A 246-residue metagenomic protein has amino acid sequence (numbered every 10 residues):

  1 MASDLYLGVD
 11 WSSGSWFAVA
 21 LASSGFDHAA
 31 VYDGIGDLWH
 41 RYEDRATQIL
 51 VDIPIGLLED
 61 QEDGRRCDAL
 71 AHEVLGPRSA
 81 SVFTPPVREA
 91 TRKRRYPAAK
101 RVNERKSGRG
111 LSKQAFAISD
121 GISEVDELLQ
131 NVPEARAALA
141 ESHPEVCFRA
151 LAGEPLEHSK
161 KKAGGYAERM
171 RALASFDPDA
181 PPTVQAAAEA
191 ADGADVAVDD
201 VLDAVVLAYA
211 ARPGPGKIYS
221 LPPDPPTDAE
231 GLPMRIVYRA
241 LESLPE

Functional and structural regions predicted by a protein language model:
A2-L7, W11-E246: RNase H-like (RuvC/DEDD) metal-dependent nuclease/polynucleotide-processing core
